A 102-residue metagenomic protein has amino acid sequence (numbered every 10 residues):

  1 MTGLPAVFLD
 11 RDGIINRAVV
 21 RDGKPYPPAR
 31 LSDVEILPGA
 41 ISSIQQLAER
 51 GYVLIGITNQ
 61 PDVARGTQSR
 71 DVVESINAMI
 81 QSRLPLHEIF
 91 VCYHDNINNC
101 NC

Functional and structural regions predicted by a protein language model:
M1-C102: HAD-like aspartate-dependent phosphatase fold
